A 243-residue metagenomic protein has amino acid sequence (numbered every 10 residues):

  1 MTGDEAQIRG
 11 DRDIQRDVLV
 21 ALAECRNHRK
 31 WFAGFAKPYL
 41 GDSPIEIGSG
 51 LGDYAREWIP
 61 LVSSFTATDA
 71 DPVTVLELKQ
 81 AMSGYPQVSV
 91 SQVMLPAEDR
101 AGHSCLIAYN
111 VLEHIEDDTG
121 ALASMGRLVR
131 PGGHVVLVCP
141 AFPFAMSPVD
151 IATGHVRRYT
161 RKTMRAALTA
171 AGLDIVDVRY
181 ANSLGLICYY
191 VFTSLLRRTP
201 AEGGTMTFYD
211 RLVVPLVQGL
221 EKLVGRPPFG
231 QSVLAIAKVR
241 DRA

Functional and structural regions predicted by a protein language model:
M1-Y109, T119-L122, T207, G219 (+2 more regions): Conserved N-terminal segment of class I S-adenosyl-L-methionine
D53, D177-V214, F229-S232: Conserved catalytic loop of SAM-dependent methyltransferase domains
T74, G84, G132, P143-A145 (+1 more regions): Feature marks short, surface-exposed loop/turn motifs that line or immediately flank catalytic pockets and channel
N110-H114: A short His-aromatic
T119-H134: A short glycine-rich, Lys/Arg-flanked "PGG" loop and its adjoining helix->strand segment in the class I
V135-R157, R161-T169: Short, glycine-/aromatic-enriched active-site segment of Class I SAM-dependent methyltransferases
R165-A181, R211-V214, V239-R242: A SAM-dependent methyltransferase catalytic signature shared across enzymes that methylate proteins
